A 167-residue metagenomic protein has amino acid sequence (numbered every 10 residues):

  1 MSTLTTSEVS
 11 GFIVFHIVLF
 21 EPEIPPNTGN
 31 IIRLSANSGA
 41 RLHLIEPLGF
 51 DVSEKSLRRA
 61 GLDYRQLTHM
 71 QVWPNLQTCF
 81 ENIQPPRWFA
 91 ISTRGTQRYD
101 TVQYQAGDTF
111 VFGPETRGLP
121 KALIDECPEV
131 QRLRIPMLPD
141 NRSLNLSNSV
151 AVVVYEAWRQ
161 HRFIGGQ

Functional and structural regions predicted by a protein language model:
M1-Q167: Post-transcriptional modification and biogenesis factors for structured RNAs of the translation apparatus
